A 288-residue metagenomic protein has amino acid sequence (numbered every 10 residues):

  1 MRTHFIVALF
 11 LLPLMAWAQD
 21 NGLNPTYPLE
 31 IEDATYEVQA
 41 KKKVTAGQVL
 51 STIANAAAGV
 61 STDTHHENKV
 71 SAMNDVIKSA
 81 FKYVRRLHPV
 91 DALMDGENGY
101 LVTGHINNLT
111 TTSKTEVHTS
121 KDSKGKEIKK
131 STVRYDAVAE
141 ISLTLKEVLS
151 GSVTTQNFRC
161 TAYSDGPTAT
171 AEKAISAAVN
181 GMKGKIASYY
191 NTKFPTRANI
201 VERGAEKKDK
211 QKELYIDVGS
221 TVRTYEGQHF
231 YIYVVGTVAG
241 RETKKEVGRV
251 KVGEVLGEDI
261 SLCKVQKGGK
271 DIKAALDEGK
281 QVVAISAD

Functional and structural regions predicted by a protein language model:
M1-F5: Positively charged n-region of N-terminal signal peptides that target proteins for export
F10-A18: Hydrophobic h-region of N-terminal signal peptides that target proteins for export in Gram-negative bacteria
W17-R85, R159, K193-E213, V222 (+1 more regions): A structural "domain/chain start" motif
Q19-L23, L149-E226, T237, V255-D288: C-terminal/domain-edge helix-coil "capping" segments
N24-Y36, V76-S79, Y83-T144: A short, hydrophobic beta-strand-centered structural micro-motif
G99, T192-P195, R241-G248: Short coil-to-beta-strand transition motifs
S220-V250: Ser/Thr/Gly-rich low-complexity blocks that favor extended beta-strand/coil architectures
